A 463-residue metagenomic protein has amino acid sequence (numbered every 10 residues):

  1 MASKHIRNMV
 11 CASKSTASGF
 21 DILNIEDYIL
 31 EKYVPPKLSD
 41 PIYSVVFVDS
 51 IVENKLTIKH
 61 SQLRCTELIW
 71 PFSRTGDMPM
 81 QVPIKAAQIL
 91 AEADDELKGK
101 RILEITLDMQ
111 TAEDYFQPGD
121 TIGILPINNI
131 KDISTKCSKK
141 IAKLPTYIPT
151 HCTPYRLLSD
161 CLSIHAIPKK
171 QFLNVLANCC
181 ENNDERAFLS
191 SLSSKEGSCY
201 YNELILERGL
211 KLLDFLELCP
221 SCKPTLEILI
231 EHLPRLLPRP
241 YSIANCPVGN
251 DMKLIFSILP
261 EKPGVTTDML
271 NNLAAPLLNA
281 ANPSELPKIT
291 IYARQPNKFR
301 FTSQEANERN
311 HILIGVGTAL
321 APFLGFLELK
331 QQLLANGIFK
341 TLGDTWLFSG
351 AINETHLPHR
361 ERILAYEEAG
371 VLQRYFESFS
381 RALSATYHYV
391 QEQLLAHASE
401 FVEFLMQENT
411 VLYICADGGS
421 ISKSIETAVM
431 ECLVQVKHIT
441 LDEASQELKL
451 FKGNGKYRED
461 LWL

Functional and structural regions predicted by a protein language model:
M1-L463: FNR-like FAD-binding dehydrogenase module
